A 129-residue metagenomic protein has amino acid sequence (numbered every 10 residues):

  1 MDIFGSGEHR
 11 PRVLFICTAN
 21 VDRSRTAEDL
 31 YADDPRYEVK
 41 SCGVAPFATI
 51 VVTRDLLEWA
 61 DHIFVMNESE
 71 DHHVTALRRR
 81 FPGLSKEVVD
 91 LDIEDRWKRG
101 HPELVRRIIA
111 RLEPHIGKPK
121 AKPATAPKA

Functional and structural regions predicted by a protein language model:
M1-H62, H72, I109-A126: Conserved active-site segments centered on acidic
L56-I93: Mid-chain, well-packed structural core segment of small domains
R78-A129: Phosphate-binding/catalytic loops
